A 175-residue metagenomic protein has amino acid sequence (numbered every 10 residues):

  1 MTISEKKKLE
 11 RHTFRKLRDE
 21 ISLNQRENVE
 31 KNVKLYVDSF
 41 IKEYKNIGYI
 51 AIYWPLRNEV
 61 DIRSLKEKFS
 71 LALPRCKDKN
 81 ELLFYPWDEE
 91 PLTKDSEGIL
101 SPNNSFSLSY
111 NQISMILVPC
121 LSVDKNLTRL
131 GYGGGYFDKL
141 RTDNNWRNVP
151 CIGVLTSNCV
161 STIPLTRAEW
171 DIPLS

Functional and structural regions predicted by a protein language model:
T2-L108: N-terminal active-site beta-alpha-beta segment that forms phosphate/nucleotide-binding and substrate-recognition loops
T2-L9, K16-E20, N103-I116, K125-T128 (+1 more regions): Surface-exposed, charge/polar-rich loops and edge strands
I52, V118-P119: Redox-cofactor binding/interface segments in oxidoreductases and associated redox assembly factors
P55-N58, L121-K125: Short glycine-rich anion-binding loops that position phosphate/pyrophosphate groups of nucleotides and phosphorylated
P74, Y132, V154: Replace "coordinates the UDP/GDP/TDP-sugar" with "coordinates nucleotide-activated sugar donors
T93, S122, N126-L130: Short, flexible coil/turn micro-motifs enriched in small/turn-prone residues
Y132-D138: Charged helix-capping and loop-helix junction motifs
